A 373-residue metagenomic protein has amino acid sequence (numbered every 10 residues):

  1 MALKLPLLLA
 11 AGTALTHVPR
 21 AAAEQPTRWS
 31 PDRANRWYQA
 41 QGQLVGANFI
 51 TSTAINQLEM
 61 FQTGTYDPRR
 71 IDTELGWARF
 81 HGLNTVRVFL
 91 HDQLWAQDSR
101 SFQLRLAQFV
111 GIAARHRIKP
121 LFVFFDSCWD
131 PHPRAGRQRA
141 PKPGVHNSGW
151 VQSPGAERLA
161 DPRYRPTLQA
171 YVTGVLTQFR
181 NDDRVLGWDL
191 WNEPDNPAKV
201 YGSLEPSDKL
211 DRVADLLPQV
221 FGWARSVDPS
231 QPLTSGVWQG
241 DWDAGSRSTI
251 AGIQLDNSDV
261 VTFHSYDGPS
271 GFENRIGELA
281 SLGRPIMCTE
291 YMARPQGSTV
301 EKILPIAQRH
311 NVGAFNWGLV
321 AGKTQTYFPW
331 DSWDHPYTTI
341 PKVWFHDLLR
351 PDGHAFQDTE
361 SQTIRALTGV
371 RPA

Functional and structural regions predicted by a protein language model:
M1-A21: N-terminal export signals
L15-P31, A373: Basic/polar N-terminal segments that are highly enriched at the extreme N-terminus, encompassing both cleavable
P26-S258, H264, P269-S270, L282 (+8 more regions): Active-site mouth of glycoside hydrolases
R275: Conserved catalytic-core segment of NTP-binding enzymes
I286-M287: Catalytic His-Asp charge-relay segment
A355-A373: Low-complexity, Gly/Ser/Thr/Pro-rich intrinsically disordered linker/tail segments
